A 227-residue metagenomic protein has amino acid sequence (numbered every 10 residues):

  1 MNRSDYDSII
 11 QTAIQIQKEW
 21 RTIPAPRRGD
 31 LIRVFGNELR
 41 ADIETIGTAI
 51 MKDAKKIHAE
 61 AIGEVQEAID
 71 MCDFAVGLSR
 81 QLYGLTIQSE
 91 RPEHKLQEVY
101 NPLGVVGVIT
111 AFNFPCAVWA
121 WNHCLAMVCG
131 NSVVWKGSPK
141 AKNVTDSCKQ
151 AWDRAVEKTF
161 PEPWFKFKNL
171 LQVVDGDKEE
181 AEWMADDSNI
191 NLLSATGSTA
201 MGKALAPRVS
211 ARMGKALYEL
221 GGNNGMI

Functional and structural regions predicted by a protein language model:
M1-H94: N-terminal Rossmann-like NAD(P)+-binding subdomain of aldehyde/semialdehyde dehydrogenases
G84-I227: Rossmann-like NAD(P) dinucleotide-binding subdomain of oxidoreductase/dehydrogenase enzymes
